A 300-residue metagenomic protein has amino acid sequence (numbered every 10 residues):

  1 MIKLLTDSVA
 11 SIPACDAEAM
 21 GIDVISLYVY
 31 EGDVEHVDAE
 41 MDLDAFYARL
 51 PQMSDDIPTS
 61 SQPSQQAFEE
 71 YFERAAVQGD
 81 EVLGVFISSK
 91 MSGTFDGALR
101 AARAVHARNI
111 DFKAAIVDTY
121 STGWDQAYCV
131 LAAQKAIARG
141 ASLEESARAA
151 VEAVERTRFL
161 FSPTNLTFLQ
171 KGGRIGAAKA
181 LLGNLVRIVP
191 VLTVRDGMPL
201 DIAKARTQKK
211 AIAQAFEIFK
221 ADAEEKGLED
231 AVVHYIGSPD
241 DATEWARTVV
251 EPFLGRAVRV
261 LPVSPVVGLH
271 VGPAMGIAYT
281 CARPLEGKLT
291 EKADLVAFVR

Functional and structural regions predicted by a protein language model:
M1-I2, G79: Local beta-strand N-terminus motif with an aromatic residue
K3, V9, P13-D23, L27-D33 (+5 more regions): Mixed-charge interfacial surface used for oligomerization/domain docking and macromolecular partner engagement
K3-A67: N-terminal glycine-rich anion-binding loop in soluble enzyme alpha/beta folds
L50-M53, A75, A153, G173: Alpha-helix boundary/capping residues
P51-M53, G79-G84, A107-V117: Glycine/charged-rich beta-loop-alpha catalytic/anionic-binding loops adjacent to active sites
S54, P58-Q65, G84, S88-F95 (+2 more regions): Short gly/ser-rich anion-binding loops that grip negatively charged ligand groups
A67-A98, V105: N-terminal glycine-rich phosphate/adenylate-binding segment common to multiple enzyme folds
